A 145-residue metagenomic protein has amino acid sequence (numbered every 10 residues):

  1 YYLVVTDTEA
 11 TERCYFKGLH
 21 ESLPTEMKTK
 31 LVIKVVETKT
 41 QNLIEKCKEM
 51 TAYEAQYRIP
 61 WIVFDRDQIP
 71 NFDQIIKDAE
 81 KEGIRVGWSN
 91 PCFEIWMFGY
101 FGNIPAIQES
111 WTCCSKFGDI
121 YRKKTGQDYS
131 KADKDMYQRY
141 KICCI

Functional and structural regions predicted by a protein language model:
Y1-H20, I62: Short, acidic loop-beta-alpha module within alpha/beta folds
E12-R13, T40-I44, I69-D73: Short, well-ordered alpha-helical microsegments
K17-K34, E49-W61, R66-I145: C-terminal accessory helical subdomains adjacent to catalytic cores in phosphodiester- and nucleotide-handling enzymes
